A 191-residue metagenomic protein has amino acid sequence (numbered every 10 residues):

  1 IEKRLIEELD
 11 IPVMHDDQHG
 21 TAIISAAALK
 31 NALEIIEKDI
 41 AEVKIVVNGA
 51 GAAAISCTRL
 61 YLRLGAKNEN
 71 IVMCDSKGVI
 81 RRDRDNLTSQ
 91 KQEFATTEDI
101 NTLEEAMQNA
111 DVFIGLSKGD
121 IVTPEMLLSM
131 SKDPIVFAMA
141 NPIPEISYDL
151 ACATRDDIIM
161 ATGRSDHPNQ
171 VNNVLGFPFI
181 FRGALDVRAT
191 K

Functional and structural regions predicted by a protein language model:
I1-D17: Phosphate/diphosphate ligand-binding glycine-rich loop within oxidoreductases
E2, A22, T58, P124-L127: Generic hydrophobic/aromatic pocket-lining and core-packing "Φ" positions
R4, E8, A28, A32 (+5 more regions): Generic, well-ordered alpha-helical scaffold segments in large soluble proteins
E8-I11, I40-K44, A66-N70, Q108-A110 (+3 more regions): Short coil/turn connectors at secondary-structure junctions
P12-G20, K30-E42, A138-A140, E145-K191: Adenosine-phosphate binding glycine-rich loop
D16, N48, S56, C74-S76 (+5 more regions): Generic beta-strand/beta-sheet core signal
H19, I23-I114: Glycine-rich phosphate/diphosphate-binding loop of Rossmann-like nucleotide-binding domains
Q92-I159, R164-P168: Rossmann-like adenosine-cofactor binding region
